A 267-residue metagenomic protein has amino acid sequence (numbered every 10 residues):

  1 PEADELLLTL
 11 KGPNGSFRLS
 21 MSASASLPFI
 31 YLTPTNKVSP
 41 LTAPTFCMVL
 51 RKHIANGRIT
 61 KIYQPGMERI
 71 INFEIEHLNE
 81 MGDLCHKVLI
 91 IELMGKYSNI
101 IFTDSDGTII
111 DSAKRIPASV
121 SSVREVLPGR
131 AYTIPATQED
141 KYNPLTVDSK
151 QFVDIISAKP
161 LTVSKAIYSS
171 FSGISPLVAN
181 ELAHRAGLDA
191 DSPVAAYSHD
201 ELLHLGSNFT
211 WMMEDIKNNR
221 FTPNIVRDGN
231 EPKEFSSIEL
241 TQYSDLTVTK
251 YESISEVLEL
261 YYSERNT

Functional and structural regions predicted by a protein language model:
P1-T267: Extended, highly charged segments
